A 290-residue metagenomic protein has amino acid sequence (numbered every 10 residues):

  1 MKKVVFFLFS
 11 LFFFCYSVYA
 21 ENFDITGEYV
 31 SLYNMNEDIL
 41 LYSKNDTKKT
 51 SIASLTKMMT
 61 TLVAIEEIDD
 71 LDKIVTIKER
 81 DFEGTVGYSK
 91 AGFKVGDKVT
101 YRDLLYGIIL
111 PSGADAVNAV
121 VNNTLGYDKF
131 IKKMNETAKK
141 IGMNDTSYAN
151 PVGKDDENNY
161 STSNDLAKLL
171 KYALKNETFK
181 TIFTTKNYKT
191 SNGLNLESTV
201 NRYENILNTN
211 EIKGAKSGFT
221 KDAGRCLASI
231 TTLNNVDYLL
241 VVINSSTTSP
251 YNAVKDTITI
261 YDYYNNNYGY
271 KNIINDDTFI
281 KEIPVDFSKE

Functional and structural regions predicted by a protein language model:
K2-A20: Sec-dependent N-terminal signal peptides of Gram-positive bacterial secreted proteins and lipoproteins
K3-V4, M58, L233: Hydrophobic alpha-helical segments, especially transmembrane helices and their immediate juxtamembrane helical caps
F7-F12, I52, T56, F130 (+1 more regions): Residues at the start of alpha-helices and the adjacent loop-to-helix junctions
C15-V18, L41, L105, S147 (+3 more regions): Intrinsically disordered, low-complexity N-terminal regions enriched in serine/proline/glycine with scattered basic
A20-E177: Active-site-adjacent loops and short helices of periplasmic peptidoglycan-processing enzymes
M143-N144, D155-E290: Domain-terminus/edge residues, biased toward the C-terminal soluble/receptor-binding domains of extracytoplasmic
